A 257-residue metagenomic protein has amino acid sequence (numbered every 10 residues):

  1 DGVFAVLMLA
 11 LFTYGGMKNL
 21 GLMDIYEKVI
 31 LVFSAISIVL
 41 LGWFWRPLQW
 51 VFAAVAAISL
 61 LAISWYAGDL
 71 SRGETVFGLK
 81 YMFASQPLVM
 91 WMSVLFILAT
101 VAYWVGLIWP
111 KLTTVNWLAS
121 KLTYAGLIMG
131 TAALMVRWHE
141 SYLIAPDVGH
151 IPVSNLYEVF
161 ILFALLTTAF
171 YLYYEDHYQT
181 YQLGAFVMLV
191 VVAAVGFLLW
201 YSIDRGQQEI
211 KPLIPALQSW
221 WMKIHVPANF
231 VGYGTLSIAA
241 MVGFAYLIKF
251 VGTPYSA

Functional and structural regions predicted by a protein language model:
D1-T75, A84-I210, L217, I224-A257: Hydrophobic cores of alpha-helical transmembrane segments in multi-pass integral membrane proteins
